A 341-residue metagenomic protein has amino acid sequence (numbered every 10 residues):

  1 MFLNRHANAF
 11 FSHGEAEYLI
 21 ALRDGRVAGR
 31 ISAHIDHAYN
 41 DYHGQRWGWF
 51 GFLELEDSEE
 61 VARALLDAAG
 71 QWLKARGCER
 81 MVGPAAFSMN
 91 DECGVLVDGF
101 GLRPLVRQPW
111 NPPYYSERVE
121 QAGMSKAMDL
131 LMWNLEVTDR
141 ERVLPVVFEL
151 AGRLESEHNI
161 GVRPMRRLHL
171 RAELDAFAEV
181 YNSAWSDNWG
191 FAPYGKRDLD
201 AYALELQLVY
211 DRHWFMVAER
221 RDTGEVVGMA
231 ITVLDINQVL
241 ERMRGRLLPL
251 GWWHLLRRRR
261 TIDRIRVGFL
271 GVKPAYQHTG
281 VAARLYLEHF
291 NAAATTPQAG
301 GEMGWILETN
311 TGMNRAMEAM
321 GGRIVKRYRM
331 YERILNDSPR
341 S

Functional and structural regions predicted by a protein language model:
M1-D24, I31-Y42, P164-V272: A conserved beta-strand-loop-helix scaffold within acyl/acetyltransferase catalytic domains
H37-N40, M89-D91, R140, D200-A201 (+5 more regions): Flexible loop/turn segments at secondary-structure boundaries
Y42-G123, A192, M243-M320: Acyl-donor binding region in acyl/amide transferases
V82, N134, V217-A218, I231 (+1 more regions): Short beta-strand segments
P109-G190: Acyltransferase donor/substrate-recognition loop-hinge adjacent to the catalytic core
L131, Y328-R329: Extracytoplasmic/periplasmic beta-strand context in beta-sandwich domains, especially the cupredoxin/COX2 CuA-binding
L135-T138, E332-S338: Short beta-strand-to-coil "C-cap" segments at the C-terminal boundary of structured domains/repeats, marking
